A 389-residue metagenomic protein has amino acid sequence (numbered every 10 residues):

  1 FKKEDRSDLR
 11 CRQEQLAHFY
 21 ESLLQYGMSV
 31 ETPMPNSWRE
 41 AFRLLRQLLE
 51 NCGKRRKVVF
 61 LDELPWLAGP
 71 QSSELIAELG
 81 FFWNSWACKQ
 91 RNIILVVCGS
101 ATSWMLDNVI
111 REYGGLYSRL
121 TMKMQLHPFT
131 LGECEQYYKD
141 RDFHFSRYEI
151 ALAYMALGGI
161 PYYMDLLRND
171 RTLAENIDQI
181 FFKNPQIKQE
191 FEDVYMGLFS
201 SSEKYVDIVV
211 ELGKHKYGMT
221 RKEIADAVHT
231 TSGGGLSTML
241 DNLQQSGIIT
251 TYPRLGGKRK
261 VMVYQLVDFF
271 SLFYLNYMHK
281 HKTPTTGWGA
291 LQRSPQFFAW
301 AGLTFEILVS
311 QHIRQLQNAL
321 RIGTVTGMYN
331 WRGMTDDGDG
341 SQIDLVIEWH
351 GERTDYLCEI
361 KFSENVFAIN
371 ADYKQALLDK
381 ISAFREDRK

Functional and structural regions predicted by a protein language model:
F1-L291: Phosphate-binding site recognition
L255, M262-K389: A cross-kingdom feature that marks ATP-driven nucleic-acid transaction machinery
